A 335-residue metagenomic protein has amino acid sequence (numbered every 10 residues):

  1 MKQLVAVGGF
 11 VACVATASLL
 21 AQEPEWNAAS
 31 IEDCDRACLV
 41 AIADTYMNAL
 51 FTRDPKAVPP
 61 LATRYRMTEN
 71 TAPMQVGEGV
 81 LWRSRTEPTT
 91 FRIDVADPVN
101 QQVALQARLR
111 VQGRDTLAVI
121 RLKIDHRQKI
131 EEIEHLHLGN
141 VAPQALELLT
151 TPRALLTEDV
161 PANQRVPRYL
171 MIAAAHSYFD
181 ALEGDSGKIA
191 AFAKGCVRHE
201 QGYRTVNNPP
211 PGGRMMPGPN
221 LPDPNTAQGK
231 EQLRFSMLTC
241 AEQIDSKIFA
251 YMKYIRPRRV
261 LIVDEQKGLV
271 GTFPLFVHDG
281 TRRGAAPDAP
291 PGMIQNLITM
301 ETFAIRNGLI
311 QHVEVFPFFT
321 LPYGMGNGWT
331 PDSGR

Functional and structural regions predicted by a protein language model:
M1-L4: Positively charged n-region of N-terminal signal peptides that target proteins for export
V7-S18: Bacterial N-terminal signal peptides
Q22-R335: C-terminal and inter-domain tail/linker signature
